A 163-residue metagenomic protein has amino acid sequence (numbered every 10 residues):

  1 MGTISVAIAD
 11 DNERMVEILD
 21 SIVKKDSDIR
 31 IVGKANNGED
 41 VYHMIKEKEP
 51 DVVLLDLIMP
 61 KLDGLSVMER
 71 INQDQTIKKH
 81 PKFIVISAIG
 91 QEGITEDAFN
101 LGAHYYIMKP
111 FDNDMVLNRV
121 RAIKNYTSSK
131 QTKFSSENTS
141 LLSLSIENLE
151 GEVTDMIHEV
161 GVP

Functional and structural regions predicted by a protein language model:
S5, E13-G33: Two-component/phosphorelay signaling modules centered on CheY-like receiver
K34-H43, G64-V67: Helix N-cap/capping motif at the beta->alpha junctions
K48-L54: Active-site beta3 strand of CheY-like receiver
M59: Receiver (REC) domain active-site loop signature in two-component systems and cognate sites in sensor histidine kinases
S66, K79, G90-Y105: Alpha4 helix (beta4-alpha4-beta5 surface) of REC/receiver domains from two-component response regulators
G93, F111-V120: C-terminal output helix
N118-V162: CheY-like receiver
